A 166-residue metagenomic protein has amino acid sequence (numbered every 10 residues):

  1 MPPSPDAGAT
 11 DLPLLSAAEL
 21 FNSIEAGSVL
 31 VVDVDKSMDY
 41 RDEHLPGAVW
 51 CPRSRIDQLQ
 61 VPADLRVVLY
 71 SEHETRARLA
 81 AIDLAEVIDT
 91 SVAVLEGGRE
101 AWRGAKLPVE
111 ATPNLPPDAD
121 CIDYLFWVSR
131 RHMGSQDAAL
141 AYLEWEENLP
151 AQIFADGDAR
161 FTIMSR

Functional and structural regions predicted by a protein language model:
M1-L30, V34-R166: Rhodanese-like catalytic fold shared by cysteine-dependent sulfurtransferases and DSP/PTP-type phosphatases
